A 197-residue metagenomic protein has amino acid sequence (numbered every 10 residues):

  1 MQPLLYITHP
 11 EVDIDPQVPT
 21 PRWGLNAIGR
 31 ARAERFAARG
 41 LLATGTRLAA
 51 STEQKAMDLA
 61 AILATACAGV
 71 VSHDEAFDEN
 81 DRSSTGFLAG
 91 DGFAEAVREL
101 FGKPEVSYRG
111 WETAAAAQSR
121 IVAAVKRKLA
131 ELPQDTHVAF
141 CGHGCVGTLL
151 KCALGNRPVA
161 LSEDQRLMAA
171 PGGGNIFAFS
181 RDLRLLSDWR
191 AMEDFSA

Functional and structural regions predicted by a protein language model:
M1, S72, E79-D91, Q134-T136 (+1 more regions): Acidic, low-complexity terminal tails and accessory targeting/binding regions of phosphate-metabolizing enzymes
Q2-V71, A115: Active-site-proximal alpha-helix that buttresses catalytic centers in soluble enzyme cores
P3-T8, L132-V146: Beta-strand elements within well-structured catalytic alpha/beta cores of enzymes that handle phosphate/sulfate esters
G24, A64-V122: Phosphate-handling substructures
L41-T44, K128-T136: Glycine-rich phosphate-binding loop signature in dinucleotide/nucleotide-binding domains
A43-A76, A96-G102, I176-A197: Conserved histidine-centered catalytic loops in small-molecule metabolism enzymes
A50-S51, S119, C141-G142: Short beta-strand scaffold positions
I62, L149-A153: Active-site signature of alpha/beta-hydrolase-fold catalytic machinery across serine- and Asp/Cys-nucleophile hydrolases
